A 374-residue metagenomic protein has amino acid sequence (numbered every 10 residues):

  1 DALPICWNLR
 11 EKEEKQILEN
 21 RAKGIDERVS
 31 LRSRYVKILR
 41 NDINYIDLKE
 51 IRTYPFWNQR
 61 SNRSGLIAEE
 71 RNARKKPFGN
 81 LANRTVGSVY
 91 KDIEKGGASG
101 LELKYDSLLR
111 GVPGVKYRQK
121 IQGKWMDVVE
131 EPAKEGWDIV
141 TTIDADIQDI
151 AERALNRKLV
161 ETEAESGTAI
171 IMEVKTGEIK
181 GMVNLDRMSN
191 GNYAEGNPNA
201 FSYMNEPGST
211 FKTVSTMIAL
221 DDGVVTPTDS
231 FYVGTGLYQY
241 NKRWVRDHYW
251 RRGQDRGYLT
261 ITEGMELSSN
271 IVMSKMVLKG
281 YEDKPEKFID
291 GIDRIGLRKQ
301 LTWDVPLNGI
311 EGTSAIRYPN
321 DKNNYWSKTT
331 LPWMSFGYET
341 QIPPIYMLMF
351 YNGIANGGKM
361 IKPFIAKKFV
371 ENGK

Functional and structural regions predicted by a protein language model:
A2, R118-E130, I143, A169-G208 (+1 more regions): Beta-lactam-recognizing serine transpeptidase/beta-lactamase-like catalytic domain environment
P4-E135: Small/polar-residue-rich segments within soluble enzyme cores
Y35, S64, L81-R84, E135-I139 (+3 more regions): Envelope-exposed proteins and targeting segments
V36, K124-G167: Conserved, well-ordered alpha-helix/loop/beta-strand core segments that scaffold catalytic motifs
I38-R40, I67, R84-S88, V140-T142 (+2 more regions): Soluble periplasmic/extracytoplasmic beta-strand elements of cell-envelope proteins
D106, R110-P113, I121-Q122, V140 (+4 more regions): Amphipathic, well-packed alpha-helical segments that form the structural scaffold of globular domains
